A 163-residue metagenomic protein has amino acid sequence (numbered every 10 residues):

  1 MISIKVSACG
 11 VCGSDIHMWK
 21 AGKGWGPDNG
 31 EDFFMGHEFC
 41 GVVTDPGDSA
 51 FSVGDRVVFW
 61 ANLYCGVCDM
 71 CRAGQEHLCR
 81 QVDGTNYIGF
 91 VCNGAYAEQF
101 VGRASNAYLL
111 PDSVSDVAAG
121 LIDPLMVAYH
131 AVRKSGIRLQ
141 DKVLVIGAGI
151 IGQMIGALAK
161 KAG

Functional and structural regions predicted by a protein language model:
M1, E38, D55-R56, M70 (+4 more regions): Residue-level marker of beta-strand positions
M1, G13-S14: Short N-terminal binding/cap micro-motifs at the start of the first secondary-structure element
I2-C9, G24-R72, P111-S113: Glycine-rich beta-strand-centered segment in the early N-terminal region that forms part of a ligand/cofactor-binding
K5-A8, R103, G147: A secondary-structure boundary/capping signal
C12, A50, W60-Y108: Cysteine-cluster motifs in flexible loop/terminal segments that predominantly coordinate metals
S14-K20: Cytochrome P450 core scaffold surrounding the K-helix E-X-X-R motif and the conserved "meander" helix-loop region
G54, S105, P111-G163: Mid-domain Rossmann-like dinucleotide-binding core that forms the NAD(H)/NADP(H) cofactor-binding site
